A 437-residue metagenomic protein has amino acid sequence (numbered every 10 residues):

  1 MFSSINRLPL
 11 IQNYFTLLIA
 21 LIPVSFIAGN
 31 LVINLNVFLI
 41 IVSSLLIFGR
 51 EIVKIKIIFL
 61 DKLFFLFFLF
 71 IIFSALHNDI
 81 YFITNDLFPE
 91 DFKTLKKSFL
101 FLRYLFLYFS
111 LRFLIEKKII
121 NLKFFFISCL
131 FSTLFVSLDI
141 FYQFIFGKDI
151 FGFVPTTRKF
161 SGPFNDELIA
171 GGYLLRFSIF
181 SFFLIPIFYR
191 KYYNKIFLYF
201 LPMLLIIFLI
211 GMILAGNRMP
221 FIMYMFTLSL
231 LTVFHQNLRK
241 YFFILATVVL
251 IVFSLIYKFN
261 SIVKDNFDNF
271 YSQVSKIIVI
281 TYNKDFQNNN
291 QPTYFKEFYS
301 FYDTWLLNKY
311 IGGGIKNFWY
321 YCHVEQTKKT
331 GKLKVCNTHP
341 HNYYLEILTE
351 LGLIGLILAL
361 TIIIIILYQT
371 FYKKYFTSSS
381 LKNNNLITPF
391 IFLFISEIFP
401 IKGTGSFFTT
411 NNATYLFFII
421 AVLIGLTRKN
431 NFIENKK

Functional and structural regions predicted by a protein language model:
M1-F92, F113-K123, I127, I185-Y199 (+5 more regions): Transmembrane signal-anchor hairpin modules in multi-pass inner-membrane enzymes, especially those that act on
T16, L39-L45, F183, M225-S229 (+2 more regions): Transmembrane alpha-helices of multi-pass inner-membrane enzymes
A20-P23, F106-Y108, N121-P155, N165-N237 (+5 more regions): Alpha-helical transmembrane segments of multi-pass inner-membrane proteins
A28-R50, L95-F109, A170-S181, F221-S229 (+3 more regions): Membrane-embedded alpha-helical segments of multi-pass membrane proteins, especially the transmembrane helices
F65-L66, N85-F113, F124-S128, T133 (+1 more regions): Aromatic-anchored transmembrane helix interface
G162-N165, S272-Y321, C336-E346: Membrane-interface loop/short-helix elements at transmembrane-helix boundaries of multipass membrane proteins
L209, Y299, N308-I311, K332-T370: A conserved mid-to-late transmembrane alpha helix and its immediate loop/hinge that forms the functional core
A215, H235-D285, Y299-L307, I315: A membrane-periplasm/extracellular boundary helix in multi-pass inner-membrane enzymes that assemble envelope glycans
